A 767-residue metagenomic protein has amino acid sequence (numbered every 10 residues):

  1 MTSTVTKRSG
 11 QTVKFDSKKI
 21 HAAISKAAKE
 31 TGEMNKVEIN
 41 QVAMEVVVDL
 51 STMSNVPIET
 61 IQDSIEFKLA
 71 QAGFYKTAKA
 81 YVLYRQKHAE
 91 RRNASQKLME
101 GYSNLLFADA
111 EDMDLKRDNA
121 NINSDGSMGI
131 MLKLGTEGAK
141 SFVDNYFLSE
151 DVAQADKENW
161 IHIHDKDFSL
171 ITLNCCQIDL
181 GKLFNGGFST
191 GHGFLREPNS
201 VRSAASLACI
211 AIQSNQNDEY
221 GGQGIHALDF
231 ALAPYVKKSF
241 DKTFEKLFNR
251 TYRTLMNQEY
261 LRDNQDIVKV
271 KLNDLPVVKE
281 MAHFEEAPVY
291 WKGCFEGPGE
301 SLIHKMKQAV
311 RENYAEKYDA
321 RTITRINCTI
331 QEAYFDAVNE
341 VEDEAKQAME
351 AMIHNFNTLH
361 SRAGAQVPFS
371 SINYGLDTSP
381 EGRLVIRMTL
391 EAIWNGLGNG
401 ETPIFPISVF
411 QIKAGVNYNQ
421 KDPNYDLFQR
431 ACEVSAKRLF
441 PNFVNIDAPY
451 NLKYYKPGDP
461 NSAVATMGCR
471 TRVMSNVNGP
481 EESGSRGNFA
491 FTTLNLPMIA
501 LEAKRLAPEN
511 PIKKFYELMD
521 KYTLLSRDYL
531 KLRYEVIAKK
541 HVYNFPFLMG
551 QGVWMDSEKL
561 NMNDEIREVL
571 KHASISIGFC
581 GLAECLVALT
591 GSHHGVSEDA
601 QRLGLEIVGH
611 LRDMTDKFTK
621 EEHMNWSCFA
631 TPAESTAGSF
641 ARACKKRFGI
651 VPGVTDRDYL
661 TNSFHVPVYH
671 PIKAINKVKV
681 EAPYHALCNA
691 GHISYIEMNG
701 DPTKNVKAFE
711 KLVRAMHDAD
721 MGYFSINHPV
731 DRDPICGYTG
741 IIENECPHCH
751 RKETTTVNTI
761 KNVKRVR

Functional and structural regions predicted by a protein language model:
M1-D109: Charged, amphipathic alpha-helical regulatory modules used for macromolecular assembly or allosteric control
G10, G73, G224, G578-G581 (+1 more regions): Glycine-centered flexibility sites
G10, I65, I372, L494 (+1 more regions): Short, conserved catalytic/metal-binding motifs centered on acidic residues
K14-F15, H572-S576: Short, conserved micro-motifs enriched in small and acidic residues
S25, R527, K531, A583-V587: Amphipathic, well-packed alpha-helical segments that form the structural scaffold of globular domains
E90-R91, Q96-K571, S592-H593, S597-V766: Conserved catalytic cores of very large enzyme subunits
I575-A588, G609: Contiguous, well-ordered alpha-helical segments that form the cores/surfaces of helical PPI scaffolds
